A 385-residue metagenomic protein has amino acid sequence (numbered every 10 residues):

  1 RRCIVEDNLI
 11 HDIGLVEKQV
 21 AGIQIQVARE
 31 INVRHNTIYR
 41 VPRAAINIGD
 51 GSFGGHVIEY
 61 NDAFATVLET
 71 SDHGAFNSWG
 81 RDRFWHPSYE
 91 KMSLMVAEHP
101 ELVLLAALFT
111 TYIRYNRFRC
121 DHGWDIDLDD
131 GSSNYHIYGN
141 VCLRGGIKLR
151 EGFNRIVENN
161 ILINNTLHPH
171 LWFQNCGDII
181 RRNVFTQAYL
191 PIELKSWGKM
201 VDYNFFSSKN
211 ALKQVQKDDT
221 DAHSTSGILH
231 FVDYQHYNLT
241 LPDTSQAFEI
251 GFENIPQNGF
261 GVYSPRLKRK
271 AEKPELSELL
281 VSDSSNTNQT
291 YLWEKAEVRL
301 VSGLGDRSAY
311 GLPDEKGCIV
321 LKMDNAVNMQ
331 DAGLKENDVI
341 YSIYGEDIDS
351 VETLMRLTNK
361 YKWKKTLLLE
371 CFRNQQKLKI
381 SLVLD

Functional and structural regions predicted by a protein language model:
R1, V5, V20-I23, V27-R29 (+18 more regions): Parallel beta-helix/beta-solenoid
R1-N8, D12-I13, G80-F109, I113-Y115: Surface-exposed acidic, glycine/proline-enriched linker/cap segments that occur as 15-30-residue helix-coil
V5, V33, F76, I137 (+7 more regions): Hydrophobic, well-ordered secondary-structure elements that form the walls of internal hydrophobic environments
G14-A21, P42-G51, V67-G74, S88 (+6 more regions): Short glycine/acidic-rich loop motifs that flank beta-strands on beta-rich extracellular proteins
G74-A75, W79-V96, C176-E297: Acidic, glycine- and Ser/Thr-rich low-complexity intrinsically disordered tracts in extracellular/secreted proteins
E278-C318, K322-N325, K360, L368-E370 (+1 more regions): PDZ/PDZ-like peptide-tail recognition elements
A326, D331, K335, Y341-S342 (+2 more regions): PDZ-domain C-terminal substructure recognizer with occasional recognition of PDZ-binding tails
